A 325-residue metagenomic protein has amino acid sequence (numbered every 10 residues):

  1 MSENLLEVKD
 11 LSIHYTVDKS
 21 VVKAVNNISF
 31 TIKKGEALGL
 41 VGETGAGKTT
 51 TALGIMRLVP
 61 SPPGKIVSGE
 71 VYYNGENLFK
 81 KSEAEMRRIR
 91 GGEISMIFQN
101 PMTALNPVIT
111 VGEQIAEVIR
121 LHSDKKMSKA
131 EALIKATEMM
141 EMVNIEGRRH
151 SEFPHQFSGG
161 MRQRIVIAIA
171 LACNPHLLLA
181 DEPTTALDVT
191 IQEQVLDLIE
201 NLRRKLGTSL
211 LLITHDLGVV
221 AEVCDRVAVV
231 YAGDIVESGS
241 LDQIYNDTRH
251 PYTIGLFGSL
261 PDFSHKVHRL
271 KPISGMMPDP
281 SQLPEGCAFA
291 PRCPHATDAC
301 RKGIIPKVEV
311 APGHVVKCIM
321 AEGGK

Functional and structural regions predicted by a protein language model:
N4, H150, S240-K325: Short catalytic/signature loops enriched in Gly
E43, L179, P183, L187-H268: P-loop NTP-binding/switch modules centered on Walker-like glycine-rich loops
I66-N77: Conserved ABC transporter NBD signature motif
E76-N77, E117, S123, A130-R148 (+3 more regions): Conserved ABC ATPase "signature" region
L78-S95, L121, Q243-T248, P278-P284: ABC ATPase NBD coupling module
K80-E83, K129, L133, M139-H155 (+3 more regions): Conserved ABC nucleotide-binding domain
